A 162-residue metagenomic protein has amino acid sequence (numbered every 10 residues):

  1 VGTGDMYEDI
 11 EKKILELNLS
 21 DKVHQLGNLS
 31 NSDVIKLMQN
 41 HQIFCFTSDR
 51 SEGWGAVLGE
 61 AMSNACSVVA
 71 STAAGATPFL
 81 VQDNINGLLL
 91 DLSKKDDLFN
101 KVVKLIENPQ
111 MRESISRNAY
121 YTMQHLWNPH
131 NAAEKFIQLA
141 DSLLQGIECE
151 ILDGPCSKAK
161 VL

Functional and structural regions predicted by a protein language model:
E11-L29: Nucleotide-activated donor-binding/catalytic signature segment of Leloir-type glycosyltransferases, i.e., the conserved
N28-L29, K36-H41, M62: Short alpha-helical donor nucleotide-sugar binding micro-motif in glycosyltransferases
I35, G53, L58-S63, T77-F79 (+1 more regions): Short alpha-helical segment that forms part of, or immediately flanks, the ligand-binding pocket in carbohydrate-active
Q39-G53, C66: Acidic donor-binding loop of glycosyltransferase active sites
S67-S71: Short hydrophobic beta-strand element within catalytic cores of glycosyltransferases and related nucleotide-activated
D83-N84, L88-K95, K104-P109: Conserved acidic donor-binding segment of nucleotide-sugar-dependent glycosyltransferases
D97, K104, M111-H125, A132-Q138: A short, well-ordered alpha-helix in the C-terminal region of glycosyltransferases
P129-L162: C-terminal alpha-helical cap of glycosyltransferases
